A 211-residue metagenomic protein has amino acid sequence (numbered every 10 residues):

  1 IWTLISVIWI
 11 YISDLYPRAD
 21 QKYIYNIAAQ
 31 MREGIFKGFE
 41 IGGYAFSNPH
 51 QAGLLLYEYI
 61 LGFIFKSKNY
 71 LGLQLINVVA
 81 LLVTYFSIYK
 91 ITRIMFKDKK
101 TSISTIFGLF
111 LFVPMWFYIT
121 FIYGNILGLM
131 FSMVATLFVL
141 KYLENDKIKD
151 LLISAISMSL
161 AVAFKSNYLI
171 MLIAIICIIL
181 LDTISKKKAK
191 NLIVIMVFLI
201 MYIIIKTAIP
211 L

Functional and structural regions predicted by a protein language model:
W2, T105-V113, M158, V162: Short helix- or helix-capping micro-motifs that position conserved polar/aromatic residues at function-defining sites
S13-I27, E33-Y57, I64-K68: Extracytoplasmic catalytic/substrate-binding loops of multi-pass membrane glycan-assembly enzymes
A52, K66-V83: Loop-to-helix entry region of an early transmembrane alpha helix in multi-pass inner-membrane enzymes
G72, V79, Y85-L111, M130: Transmembrane-helix signature of polytopic, membrane-embedded enzymes that assemble or transfer cell-envelope glycans
M95-F96, A135-D150: Membrane-interface transmembrane helices that cradle and orient dolichyl/undecaprenyl
F117-G128: Short acidic/glycine- and proline-prone juxtamembrane loop motifs at membrane-interface regions of multi-pass membrane
D150-S166, I175, I200-Y202: Membrane-interface alpha helices of multi-pass inner-membrane proteins
M171-I203: Perimembrane helix-loop-helix junctions
